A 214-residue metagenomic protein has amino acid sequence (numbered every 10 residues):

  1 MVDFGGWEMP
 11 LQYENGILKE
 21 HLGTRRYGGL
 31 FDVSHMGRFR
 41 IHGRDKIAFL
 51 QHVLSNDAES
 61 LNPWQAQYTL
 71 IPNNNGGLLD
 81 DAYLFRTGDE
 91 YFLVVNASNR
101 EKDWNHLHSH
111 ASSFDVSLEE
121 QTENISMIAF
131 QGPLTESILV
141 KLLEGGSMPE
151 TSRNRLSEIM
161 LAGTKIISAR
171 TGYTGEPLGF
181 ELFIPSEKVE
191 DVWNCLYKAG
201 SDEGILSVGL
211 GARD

Functional and structural regions predicted by a protein language model:
M1-D214: Glycine/proline-enriched, intrinsically flexible loops and inter-domain linkers
